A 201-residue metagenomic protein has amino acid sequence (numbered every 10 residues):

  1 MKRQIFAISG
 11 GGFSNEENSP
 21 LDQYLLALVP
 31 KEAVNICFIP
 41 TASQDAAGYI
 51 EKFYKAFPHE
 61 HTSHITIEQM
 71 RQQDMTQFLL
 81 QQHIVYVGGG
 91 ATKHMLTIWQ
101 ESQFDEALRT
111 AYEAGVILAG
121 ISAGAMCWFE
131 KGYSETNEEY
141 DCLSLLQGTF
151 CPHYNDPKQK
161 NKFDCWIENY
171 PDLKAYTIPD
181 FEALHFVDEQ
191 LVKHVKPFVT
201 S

Functional and structural regions predicted by a protein language model:
M1-E32, I39-E51, K55, I84 (+1 more regions): C-terminal and late-domain segments of enzyme folds
A7, S63-H64, Y86-V87, L118-I121 (+1 more regions): General beta-strand structural signal in soluble alpha/beta enzymes
G11-F13, G89-K93, G124: Short glycine-rich anion-binding loops that position phosphate/pyrophosphate groups of nucleotides and phosphorylated
D45, T92-K93, A125-C127, A183-H185: Short, active-site-adjacent cap segments at secondary-structure transitions
G48, D74, E130-K131: Short Asp/Glu-rich motifs
E51-I65: Extended, compositionally biased flexible segments
T62-I117: Flexible gly/pro-rich beta->alpha loop and the following alpha-helix that scaffold active-site loops
L96-N161: Class I SAM-dependent methyltransferase SAM-binding "motif I" and its flanking Rossmann-like core
